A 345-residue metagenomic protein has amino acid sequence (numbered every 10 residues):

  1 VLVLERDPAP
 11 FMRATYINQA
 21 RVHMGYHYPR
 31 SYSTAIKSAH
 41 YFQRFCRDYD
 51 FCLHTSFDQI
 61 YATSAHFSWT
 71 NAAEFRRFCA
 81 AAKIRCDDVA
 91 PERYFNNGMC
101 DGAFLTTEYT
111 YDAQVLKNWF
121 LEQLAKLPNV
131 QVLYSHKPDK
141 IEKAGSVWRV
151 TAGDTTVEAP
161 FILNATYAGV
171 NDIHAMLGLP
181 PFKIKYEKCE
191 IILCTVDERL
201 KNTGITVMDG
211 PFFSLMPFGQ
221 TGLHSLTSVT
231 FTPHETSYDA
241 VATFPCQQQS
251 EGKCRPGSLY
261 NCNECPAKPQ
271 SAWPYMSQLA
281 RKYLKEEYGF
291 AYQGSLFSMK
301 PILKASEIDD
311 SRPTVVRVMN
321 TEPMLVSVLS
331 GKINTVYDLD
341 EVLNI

Functional and structural regions predicted by a protein language model:
V1-Y16: Glycine-rich FAD pyrophosphate-binding loop
F11, T155-M208, F218-L223, C246: Central helical "cap/lid" subdomain
Q19-F95, M99-G102: Dinucleotide-binding Rossmann-like beta1-alpha1 core, especially the glycine-rich loop that anchors the ADP
P29, I36, T63-A72, A103-E122 (+2 more regions): Short beta-strand to alpha-helix junction loop
L53-T63, V89-L127, R149-V150, T321-L329: Helix-loop-beta segment of a Rossmann-like dinucleotide-binding subdomain
F104-F161, A165-M176, V336-N344: Helical element adjacent to the flavin cofactor pocket in flavoenzyme catalytic cores
V115, W119, S271-I345: C-terminal catalytic lobe of FAD-dependent flavoproteins
T221-G222, P233-K300: Flavin-binding catalytic cores
